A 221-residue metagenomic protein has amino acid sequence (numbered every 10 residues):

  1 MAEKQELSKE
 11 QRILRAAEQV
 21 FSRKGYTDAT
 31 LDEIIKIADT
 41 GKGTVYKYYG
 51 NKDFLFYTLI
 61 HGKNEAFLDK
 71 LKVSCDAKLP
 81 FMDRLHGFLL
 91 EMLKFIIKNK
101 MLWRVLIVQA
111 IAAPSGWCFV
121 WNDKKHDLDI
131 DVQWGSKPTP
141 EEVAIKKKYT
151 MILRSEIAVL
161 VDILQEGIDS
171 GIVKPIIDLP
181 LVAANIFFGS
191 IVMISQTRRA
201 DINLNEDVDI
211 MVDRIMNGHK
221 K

Functional and structural regions predicted by a protein language model:
M1-K24, D28-T40, F54: Basic, helix-initiating cap at the start of DNA-binding domains
D39-Y49: Short hydrophobic/aromatic patch on the recognition helix
Y57-K63, K70: Alpha-helical DNA-contacting segments of helix-turn-helix folds
T58, V73-M101, A183-I186: Hydrophobic alpha-helical connector segments
L90-I97, I107-S115, D131-S136, R214-H219: Helix-loop "lid/cap" segments that line or gate small-molecule binding pockets
K94, A158-V173, V182-K221: C-terminal peripheral helix-coil segments that are non-catalytic and often amphipathic
R104-L106, V173-I176: Short, hydrophobic secondary-structure boundary micro-motifs
G116-S170, P180-L181: Amphipathic alpha-helical packing segments from all-alpha helical-bundle domains
